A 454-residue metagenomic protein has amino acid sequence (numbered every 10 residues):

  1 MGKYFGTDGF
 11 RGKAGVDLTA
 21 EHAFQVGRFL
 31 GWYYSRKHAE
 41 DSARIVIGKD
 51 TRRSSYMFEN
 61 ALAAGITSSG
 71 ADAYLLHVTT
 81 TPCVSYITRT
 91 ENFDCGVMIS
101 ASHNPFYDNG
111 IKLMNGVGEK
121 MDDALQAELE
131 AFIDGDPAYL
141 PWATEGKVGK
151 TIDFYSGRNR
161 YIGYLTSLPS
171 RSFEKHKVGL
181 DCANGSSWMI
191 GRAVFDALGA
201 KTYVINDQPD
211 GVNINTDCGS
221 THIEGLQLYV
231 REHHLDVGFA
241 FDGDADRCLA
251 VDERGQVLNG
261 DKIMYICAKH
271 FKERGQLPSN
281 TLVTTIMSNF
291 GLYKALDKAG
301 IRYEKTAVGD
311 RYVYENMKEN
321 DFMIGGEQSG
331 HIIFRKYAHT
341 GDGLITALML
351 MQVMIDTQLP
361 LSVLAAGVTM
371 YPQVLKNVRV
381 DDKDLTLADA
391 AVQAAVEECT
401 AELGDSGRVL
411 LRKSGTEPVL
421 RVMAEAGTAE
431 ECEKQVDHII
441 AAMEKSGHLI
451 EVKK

Functional and structural regions predicted by a protein language model:
M1-A64, S68-S69, V148-V178: An N-terminal, well-structured beta->alpha segment
F5-G6, I47, A73-V78, M98-I99 (+7 more regions): General beta-strand structural signal in soluble alpha/beta enzymes
D8, I47, V84, V97 (+11 more regions): Buried hydrophobic positions in well-ordered alpha/beta secondary-structure cores of metabolic enzymes
K13, N109-H233: Gly/Ser/Thr-enriched, mixed-charge loops and adjacent short helices that form phosphate/oxyanion-binding elements
R44-D108, A193-V251: N-terminal small/polar loop signature for handling phosphorylated ligands or for N-terminal nucleophile
G48-D50, L180-C182, D252, K336 (+1 more regions): Short glycine-centered, acidic/aromatic-flanked micro-motifs in structured strand/loop junctions that mark active-site
A127-I162, S167, E253-G325, I333-F334: Proline/glycine-rich low-complexity loops and linkers
V237, R274-K454: Phosphate-binding and adjacent anionic-ligand microenvironments
